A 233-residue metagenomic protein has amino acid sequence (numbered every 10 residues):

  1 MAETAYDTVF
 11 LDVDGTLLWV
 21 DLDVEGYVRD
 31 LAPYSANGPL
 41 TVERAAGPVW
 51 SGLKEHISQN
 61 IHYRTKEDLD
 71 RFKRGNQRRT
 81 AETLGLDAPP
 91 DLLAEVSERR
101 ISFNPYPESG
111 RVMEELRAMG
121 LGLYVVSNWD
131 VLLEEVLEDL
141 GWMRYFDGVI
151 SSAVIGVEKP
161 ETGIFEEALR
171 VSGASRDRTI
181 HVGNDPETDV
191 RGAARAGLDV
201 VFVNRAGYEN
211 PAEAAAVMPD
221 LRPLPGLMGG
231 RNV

Functional and structural regions predicted by a protein language model:
M1-L11, V20-D21, N37, L86-L92 (+2 more regions): Asp-based, Mg2+/Mn2+-dependent phosphohydrolase catalytic module
A2-R111, A118: N-terminal helical cap/lid subdomain that shapes the substrate entry/recognition surface in HAD-like hydrolases
